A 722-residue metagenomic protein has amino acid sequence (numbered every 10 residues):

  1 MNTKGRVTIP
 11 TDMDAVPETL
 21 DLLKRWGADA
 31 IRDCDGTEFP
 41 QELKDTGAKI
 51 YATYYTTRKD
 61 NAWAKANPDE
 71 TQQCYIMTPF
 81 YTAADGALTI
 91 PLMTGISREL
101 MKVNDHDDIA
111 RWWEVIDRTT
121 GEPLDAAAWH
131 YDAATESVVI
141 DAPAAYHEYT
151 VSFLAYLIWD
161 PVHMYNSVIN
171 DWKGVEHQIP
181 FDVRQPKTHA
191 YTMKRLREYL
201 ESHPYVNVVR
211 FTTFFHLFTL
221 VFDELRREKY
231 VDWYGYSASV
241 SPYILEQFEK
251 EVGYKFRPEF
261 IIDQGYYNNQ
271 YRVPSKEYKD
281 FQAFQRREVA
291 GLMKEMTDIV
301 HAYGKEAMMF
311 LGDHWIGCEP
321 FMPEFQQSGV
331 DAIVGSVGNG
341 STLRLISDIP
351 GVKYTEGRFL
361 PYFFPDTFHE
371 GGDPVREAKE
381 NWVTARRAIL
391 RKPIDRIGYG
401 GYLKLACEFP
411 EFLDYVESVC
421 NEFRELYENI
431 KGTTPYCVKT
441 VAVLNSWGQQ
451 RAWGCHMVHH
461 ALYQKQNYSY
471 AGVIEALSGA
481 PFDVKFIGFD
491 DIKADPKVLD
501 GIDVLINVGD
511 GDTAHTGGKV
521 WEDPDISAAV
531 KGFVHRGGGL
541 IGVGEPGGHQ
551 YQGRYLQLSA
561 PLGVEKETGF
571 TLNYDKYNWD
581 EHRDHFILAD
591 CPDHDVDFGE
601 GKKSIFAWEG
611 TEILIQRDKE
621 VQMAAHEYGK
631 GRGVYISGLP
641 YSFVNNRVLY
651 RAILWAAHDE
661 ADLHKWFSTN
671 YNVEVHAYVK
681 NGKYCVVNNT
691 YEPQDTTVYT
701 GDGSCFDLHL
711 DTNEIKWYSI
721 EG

Functional and structural regions predicted by a protein language model:
N2-R58, A62-S97: Noncatalytic N-terminal accessory/assembly modules of large enzymes
G5-D12, A28-C34, E99, I169-A190 (+9 more regions): The substrate-binding groove and active-site-proximal loops of carbohydrate-active enzymes, especially glycoside
T8-I9, D14-K49, R195-T212, A332-I333 (+3 more regions): Catalytic domains of carbohydrate-active enzymes, especially glycoside hydrolases
L43, A62-A64, L196-R197, N207-F214 (+12 more regions): Hydrophobic targeting/anchoring helices
D69-Q327, L345, K431: Polysaccharide-binding and catalytic clefts of secreted carbohydrate-active enzymes
L220-D223, Y230, K404-V438, S478 (+5 more regions): Extracellular ligand-binding/catalytic regions of CAZymes and related secreted enzymes and adhesion modules
A461-F486: Short helix-loop-beta junction
G517-H594: A glycine-rich, often tryptophan-bearing local segment used as a flexible ligand/cofactor-contacting loop or short
